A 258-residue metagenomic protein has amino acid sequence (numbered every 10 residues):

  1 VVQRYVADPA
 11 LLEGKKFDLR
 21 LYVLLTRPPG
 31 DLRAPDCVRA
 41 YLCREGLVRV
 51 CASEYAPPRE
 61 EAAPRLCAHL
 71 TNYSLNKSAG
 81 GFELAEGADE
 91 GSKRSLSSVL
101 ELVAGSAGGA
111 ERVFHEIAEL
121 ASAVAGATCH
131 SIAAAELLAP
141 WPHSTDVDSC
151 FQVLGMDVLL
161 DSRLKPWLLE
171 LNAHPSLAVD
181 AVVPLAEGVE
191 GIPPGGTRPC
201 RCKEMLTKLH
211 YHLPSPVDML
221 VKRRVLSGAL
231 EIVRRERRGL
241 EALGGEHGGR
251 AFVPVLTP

Functional and structural regions predicted by a protein language model:
V1-W167, N172, A181-G245, G249 (+1 more regions): Catalytic core of tubulin tyrosine ligase-like
S176-A178: Short Cys/His-based metal-binding microdomains
